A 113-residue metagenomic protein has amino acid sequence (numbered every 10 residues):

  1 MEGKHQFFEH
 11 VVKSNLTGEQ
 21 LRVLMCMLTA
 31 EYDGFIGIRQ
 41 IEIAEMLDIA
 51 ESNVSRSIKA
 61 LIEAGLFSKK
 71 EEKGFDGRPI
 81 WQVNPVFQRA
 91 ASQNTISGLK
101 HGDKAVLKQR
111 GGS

Functional and structural regions predicted by a protein language model:
M1-M46, D76: Short recognition helix of helix-turn-helix/winged-helix DNA-binding domains
S52: Key DNA-contact positions within bacterial/archaeal DNA-binding proteins
S55-S113: Winged-helix/helix-turn-helix nucleic-acid-interaction surface
